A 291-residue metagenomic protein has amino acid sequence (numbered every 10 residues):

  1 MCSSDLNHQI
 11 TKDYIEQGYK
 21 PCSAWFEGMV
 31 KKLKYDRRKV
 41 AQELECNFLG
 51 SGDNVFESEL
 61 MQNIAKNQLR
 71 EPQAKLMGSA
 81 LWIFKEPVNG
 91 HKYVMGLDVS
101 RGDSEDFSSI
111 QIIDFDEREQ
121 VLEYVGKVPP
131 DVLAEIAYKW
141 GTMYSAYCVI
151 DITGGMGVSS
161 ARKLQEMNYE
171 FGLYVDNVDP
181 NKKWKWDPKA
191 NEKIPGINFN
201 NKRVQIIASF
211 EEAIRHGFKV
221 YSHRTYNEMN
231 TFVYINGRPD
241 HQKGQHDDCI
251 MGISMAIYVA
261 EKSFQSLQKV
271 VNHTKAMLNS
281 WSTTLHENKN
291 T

Functional and structural regions predicted by a protein language model:
M1-S3: Short, small-residue-biased leader/transition segments that mark boundaries at the very start of proteins
H8-T11, Y19: Extended acidic/charged loop-beta regions that coordinate divalent cations and stabilize anionic phosphate/carboxylate
Q17-V178, K183-K185, V204, A208 (+1 more regions): RNase H-like, metal-dependent nuclease domains and their acidic two-metal-ion catalytic environment used
K185-I194: Surface-exposed intrinsically disordered loops and tails
K193-I207: Conserved RecA-like P-loop NTPase helicase motor core
